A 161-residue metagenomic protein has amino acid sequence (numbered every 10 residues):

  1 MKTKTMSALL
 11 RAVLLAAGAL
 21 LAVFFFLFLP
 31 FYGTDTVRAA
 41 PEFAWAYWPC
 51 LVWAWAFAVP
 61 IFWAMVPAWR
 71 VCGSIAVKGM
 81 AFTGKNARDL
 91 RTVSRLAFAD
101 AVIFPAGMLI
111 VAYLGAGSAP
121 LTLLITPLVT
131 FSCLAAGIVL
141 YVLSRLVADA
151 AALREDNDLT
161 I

Functional and structural regions predicted by a protein language model:
M1-G18: Alpha-helical transmembrane segments and their helix-start/interface "positive-inside/aromatic belt" motifs in integral
F25-R38: Membrane-helix interface motif
A40-V66: Membrane-helix boundary elements
P41-F43, A119-L128: Non-cytosolic membrane-interface motifs at loop->transmembrane helix junctions
F62-G84: Membrane-helix interface/capping segments
G79-R91, E155-I161: Membrane-cytosol interface motif
D100-P120: Alpha-helical transmembrane segments and their membrane-interface junctions in multi-pass membrane proteins
L123-E155: Alpha-helical transmembrane segments and their immediate juxtamembrane interface regions
